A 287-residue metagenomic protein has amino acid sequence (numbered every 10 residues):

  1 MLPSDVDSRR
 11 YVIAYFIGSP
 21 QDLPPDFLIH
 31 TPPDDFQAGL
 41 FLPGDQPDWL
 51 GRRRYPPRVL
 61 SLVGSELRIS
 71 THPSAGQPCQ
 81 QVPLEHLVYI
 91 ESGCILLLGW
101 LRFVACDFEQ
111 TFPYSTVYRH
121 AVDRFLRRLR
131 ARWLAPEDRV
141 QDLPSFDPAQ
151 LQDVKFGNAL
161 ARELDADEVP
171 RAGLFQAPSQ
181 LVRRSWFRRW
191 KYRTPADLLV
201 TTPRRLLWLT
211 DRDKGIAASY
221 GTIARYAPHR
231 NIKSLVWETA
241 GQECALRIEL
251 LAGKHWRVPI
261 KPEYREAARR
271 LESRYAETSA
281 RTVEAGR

Functional and structural regions predicted by a protein language model:
M1-G64, I90, I95-L198, P203-R204 (+1 more regions): Intrinsic disorder/low-complexity detector
S65-A75: N-terminal beta-strand/beta-hairpin edge segment
I69, L209-D211: N-terminal glycine/threonine-rich, aromatic-flanked beta-hairpin/loop signature
S74-P78, P113: Short coil/turn segments at secondary-structure boundaries
P83: Short acidic-glycine-tyrosine-enriched beta hairpin
L87: Active-site-flanking segments in enzyme catalytic domains
